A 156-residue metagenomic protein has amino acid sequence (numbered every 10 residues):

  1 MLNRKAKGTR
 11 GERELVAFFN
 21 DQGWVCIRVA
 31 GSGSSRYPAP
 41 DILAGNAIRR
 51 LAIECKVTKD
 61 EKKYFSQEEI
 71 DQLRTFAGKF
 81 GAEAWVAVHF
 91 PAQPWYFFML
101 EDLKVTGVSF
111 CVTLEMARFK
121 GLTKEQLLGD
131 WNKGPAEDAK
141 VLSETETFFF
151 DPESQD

Functional and structural regions predicted by a protein language model:
M1-G33: Acidic-basic catalytic patches of nuclease active cores, encompassing PD-(D/E)XK and other metal-cofactor nuclease
L2, A6, E83-W85, H89-D156: Domain-level recognition of nuclease-like catalytic cores that cleave nucleotide substrates
F19, I42-K59: Conserved catalytic cores of phosphodiester-cleaving nucleases, focusing on short active-site segments
Q22, G45, K79-F80: Alpha-helix C-cap/termination motif
G33, K59, K104: Residue-level detector of flexible, active-site-proximal loop/helix-junction positions within diverse enzyme catalytic
S35-R36, Q93: Short secondary-structure capping/turn micro-motifs that flank functional sites
P38-P40: Change "...and in nucleic-acid phosphodiester-cleaving endonucleases..." to "...and in nucleic-acid processing enzymes
T58-H89: Short, charged, amphipathic alpha-helix that recurs within catalytic cores of restriction-modification and other
